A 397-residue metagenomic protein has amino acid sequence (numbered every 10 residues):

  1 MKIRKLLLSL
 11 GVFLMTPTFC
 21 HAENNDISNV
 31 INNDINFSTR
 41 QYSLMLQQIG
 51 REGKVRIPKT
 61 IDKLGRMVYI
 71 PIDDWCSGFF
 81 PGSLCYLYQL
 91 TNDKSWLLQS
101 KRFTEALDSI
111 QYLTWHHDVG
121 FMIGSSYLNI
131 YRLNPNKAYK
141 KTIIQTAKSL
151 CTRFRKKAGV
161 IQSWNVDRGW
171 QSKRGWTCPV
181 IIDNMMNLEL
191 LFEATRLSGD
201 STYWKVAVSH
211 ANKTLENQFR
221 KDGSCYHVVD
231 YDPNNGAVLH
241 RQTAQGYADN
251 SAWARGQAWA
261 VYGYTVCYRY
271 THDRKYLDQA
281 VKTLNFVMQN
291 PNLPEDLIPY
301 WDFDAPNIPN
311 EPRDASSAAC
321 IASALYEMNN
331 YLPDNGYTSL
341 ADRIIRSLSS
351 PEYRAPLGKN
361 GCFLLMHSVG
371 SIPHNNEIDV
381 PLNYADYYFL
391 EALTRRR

Functional and structural regions predicted by a protein language model:
M1-N29: Bacterial Sec-dependent N-terminal signal peptides
E23-R397: Glycan-recognition and catalytic cores of secretory/periplasmic carbohydrate-active enzymes
